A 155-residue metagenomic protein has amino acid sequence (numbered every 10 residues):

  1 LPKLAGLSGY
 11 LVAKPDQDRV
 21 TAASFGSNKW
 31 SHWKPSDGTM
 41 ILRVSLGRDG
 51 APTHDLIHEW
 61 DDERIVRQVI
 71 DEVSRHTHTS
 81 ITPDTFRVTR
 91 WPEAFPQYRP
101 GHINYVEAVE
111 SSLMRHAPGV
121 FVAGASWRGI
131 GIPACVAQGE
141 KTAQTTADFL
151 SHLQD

Functional and structural regions predicted by a protein language model:
L1, G38-T39, G101, C135-Q138: Short, glycine/charged-enriched secondary-structure capping and boundary segments
L1-L42, G47-D55, E59, R75-H76: Mid-domain catalytic core of redox enzymes that form a hydrophobic substrate pocket/lid adjacent to a catalytic redox
H32, F95, G129: Flexible, glycine-rich phosphate/dinucleotide-binding loops and adjacent beta-alpha linkers at cofactor/substrate
I41-S45, S111-I130, Q138, T142: Short FAD-binding loop at a beta-strand-to-alpha-helix junction that anchors the flavin cofactor in diverse
A51-D55, V66-R115: Flavin (FAD/FMN) cofactor-binding core of flavoprotein oxidoreductases
D61-I65: Short amphipathic alpha-helical segments
C135-D155: Internal hydrophobic alpha-helix adjacent to the cofactor/substrate pocket in enzyme cavities
